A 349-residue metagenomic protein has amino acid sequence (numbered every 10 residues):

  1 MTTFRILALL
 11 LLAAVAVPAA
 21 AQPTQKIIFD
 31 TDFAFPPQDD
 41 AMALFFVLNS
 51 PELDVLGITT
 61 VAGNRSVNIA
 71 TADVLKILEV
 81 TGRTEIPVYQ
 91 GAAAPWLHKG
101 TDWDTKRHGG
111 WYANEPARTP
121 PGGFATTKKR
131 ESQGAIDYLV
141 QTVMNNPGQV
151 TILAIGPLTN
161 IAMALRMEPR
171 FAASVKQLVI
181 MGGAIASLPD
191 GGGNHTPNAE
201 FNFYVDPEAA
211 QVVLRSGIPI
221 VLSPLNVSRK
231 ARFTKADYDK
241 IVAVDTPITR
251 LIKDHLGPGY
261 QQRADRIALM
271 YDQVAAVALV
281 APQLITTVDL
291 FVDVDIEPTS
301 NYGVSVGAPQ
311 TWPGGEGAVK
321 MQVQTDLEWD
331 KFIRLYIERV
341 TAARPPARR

Functional and structural regions predicted by a protein language model:
M1-A8: Bacterial N-terminal signal peptides that target proteins for export
A14-A16: N-terminal signal peptide c-region/cleavage motif recognized by signal peptidases
Q22-K76, T84, P116, P121-P224 (+2 more regions): Active-site histidine-anchored catalytic micro-motif
P23-Q25, M42-V55, F201-Y204, E208-R349: Conformational coupling and interaction surfaces
V74, T105-R107, D239-I241: Short, hinge-like loop/turn segments at secondary-structure boundaries
I86-T126: Surface-exposed loop and adjacent secondary-structure segments within mature catalytic domains
